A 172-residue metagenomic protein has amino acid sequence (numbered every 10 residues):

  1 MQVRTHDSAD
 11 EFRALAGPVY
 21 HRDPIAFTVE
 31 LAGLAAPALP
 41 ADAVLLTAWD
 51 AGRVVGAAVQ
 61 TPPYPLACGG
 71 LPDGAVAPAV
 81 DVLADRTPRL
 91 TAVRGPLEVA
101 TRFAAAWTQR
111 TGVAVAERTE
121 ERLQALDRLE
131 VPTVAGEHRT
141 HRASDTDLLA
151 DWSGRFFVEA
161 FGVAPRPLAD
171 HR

Functional and structural regions predicted by a protein language model:
M1-P65, L71-P78, A100-R102: N-terminal charged segments
M1-V29, L129-R166: Short amphipathic alpha-helix that is part of the acyltransferase structural core
F12, R102-F103, W107, F156 (+1 more regions): Generic hydrophobic, helix-prone segments enriched in Leu/Val/Ile
V19-D23, A32-P37, L83-R86, W107-R110 (+1 more regions): Alpha-helix boundary/capping residues
E30-L31, A67, R94, A164: Residue-level detector of alpha-helical recognition elements and their boundaries
A36-A41, E121-Q124, D170: Short, surface-exposed, charged/polar-biased interaction segments
D50-V54, Q60-G136: Acyl-donor-binding surface of acyltransferase catalytic domains
R166-R172: Short, intrinsically disordered, charge-balanced linker/junction segments flanking boundaries in proteins
